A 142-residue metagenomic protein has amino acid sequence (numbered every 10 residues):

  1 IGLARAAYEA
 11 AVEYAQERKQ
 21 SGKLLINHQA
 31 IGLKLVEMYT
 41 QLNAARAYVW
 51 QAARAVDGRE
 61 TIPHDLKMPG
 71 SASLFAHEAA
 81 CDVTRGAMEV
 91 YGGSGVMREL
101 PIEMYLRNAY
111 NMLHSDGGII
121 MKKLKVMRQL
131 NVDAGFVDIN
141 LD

Functional and structural regions predicted by a protein language model:
I1-D142: Alpha-helical interface subdomain recognition
